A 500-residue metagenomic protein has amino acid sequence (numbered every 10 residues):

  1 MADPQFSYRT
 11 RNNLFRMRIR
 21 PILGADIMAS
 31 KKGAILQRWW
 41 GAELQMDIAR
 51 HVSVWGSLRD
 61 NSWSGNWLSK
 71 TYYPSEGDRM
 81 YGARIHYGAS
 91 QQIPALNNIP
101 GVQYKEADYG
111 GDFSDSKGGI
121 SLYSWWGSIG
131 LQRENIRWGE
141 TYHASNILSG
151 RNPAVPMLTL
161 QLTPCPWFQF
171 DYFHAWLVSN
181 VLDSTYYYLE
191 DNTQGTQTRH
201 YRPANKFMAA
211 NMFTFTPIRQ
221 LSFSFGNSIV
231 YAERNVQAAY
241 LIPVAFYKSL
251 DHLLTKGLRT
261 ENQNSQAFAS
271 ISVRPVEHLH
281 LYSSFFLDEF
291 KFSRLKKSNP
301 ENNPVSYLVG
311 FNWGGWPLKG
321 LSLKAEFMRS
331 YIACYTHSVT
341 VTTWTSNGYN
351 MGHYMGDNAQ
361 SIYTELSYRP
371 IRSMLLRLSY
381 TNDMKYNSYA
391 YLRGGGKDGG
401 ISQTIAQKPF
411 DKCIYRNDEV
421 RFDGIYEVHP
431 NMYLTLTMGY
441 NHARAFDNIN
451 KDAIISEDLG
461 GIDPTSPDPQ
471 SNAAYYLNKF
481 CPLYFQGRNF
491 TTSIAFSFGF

Functional and structural regions predicted by a protein language model:
M1-S222, I229, E233, L295-V305 (+4 more regions): Outer-membrane beta-barrel channel domains
F113, T216-F500: Exposed, low-structure sequence patches enriched in small/polar residues
